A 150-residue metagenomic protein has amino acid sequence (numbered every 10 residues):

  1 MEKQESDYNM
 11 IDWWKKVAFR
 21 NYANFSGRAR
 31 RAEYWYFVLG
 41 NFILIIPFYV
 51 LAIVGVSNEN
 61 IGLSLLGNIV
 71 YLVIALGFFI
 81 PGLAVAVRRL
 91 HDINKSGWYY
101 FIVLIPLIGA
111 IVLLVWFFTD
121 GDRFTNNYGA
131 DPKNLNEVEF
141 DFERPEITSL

Functional and structural regions predicted by a protein language model:
M1-G40, G82-W98, W116-L150: Membrane-interface extramembranous regions at the lipid-water interface
A32-R89, I93-F118: Hydrophobic alpha-helical transmembrane segments in multi-pass membrane proteins
